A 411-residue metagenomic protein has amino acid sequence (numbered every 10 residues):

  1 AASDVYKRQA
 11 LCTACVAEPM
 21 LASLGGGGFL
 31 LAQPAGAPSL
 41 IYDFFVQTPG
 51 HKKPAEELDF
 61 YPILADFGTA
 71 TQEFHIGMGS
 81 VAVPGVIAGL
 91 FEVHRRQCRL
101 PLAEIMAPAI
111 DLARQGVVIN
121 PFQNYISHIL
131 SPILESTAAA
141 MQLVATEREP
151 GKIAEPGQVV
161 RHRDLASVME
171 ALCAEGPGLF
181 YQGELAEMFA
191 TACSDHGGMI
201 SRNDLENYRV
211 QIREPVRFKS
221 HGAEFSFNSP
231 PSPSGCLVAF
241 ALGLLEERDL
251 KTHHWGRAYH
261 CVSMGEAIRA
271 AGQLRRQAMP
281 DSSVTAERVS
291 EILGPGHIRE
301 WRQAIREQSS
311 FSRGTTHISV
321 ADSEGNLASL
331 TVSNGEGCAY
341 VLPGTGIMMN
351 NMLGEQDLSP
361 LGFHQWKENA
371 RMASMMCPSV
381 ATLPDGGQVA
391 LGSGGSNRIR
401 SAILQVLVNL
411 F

Functional and structural regions predicted by a protein language model:
A1-Y6: Short, small-residue-biased leader/transition segments that mark boundaries at the very start of proteins
R8-E175, F180-Q182, A186-S229, L293 (+2 more regions): Noncatalytic scaffold domains of N-terminal-nucleophile
A17-T48, E57-L58, L64, M199-S201 (+2 more regions): Active-site rim segments in enzyme catalytic domains, especially the processed small/beta chain of N-terminal
I212, S312-T315, S374-M376: Short, small/polar residue-rich loop motifs at catalytic or cofactor-binding pockets
G222, A241, A271, G325 (+2 more regions): Hydrophobic, well-ordered secondary-structure elements that form the walls of internal hydrophobic environments
S226-G235, T315, S319, S329-V341 (+1 more regions): Glycine-rich phosphate/pyrophosphate-binding beta-alpha loops
G235-K251, A381-P384, Q388-V389, S396-F411: M16/insulysin-pitrilysin zinc metalloprotease superfamily fold
E247-S333, T345: Internal maturation/activation junctions in enzymes
